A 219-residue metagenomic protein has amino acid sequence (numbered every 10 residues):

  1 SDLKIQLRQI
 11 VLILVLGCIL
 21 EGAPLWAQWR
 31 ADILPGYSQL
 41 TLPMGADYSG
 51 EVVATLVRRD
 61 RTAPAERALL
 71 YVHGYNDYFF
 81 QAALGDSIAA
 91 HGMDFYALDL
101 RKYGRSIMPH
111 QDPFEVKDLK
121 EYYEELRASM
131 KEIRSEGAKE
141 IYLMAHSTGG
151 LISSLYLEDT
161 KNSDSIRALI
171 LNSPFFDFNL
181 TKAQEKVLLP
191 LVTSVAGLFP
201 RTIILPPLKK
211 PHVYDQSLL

Functional and structural regions predicted by a protein language model:
I10-G22: Bacterial N-terminal signal peptides
Q28-T62: N-terminal cap/lid segment of alpha/beta-hydrolase-fold proteins
E66-G74: Short beta-strand element of the alpha/beta-hydrolase
Y75-N76, G104-E140: Catalytic nucleophile-loop/oxyanion-hole region of alpha/beta-hydrolase and closely related hydrolase-like folds
N76-D86: The serine-hydrolase catalytic nucleophile loop
D77, A89-P109: Conserved alpha/beta-hydrolase
T148, I152-L219: Alpha/beta-hydrolase-fold enzymes
